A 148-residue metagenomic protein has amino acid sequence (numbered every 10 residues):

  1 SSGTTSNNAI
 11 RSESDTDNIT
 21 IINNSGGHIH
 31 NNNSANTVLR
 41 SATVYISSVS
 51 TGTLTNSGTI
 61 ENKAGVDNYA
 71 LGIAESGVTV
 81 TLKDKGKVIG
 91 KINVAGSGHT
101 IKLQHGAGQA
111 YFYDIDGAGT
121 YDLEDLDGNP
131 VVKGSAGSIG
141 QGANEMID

Functional and structural regions predicted by a protein language model:
S1-D148: Long, low-complexity, polar and repeat-rich extracellular regions of very large Gram-negative surface proteins
